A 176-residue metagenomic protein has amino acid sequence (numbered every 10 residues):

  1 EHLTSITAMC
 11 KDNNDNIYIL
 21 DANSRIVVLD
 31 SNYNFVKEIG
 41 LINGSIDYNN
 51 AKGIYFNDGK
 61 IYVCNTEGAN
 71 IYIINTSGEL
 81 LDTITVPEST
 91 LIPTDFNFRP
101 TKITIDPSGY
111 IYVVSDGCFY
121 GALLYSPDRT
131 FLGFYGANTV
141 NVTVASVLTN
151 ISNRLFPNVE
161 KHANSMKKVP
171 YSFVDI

Functional and structural regions predicted by a protein language model:
E1-I176: Eukaryotic scaffold repeat domains enriched in small/polar residues
